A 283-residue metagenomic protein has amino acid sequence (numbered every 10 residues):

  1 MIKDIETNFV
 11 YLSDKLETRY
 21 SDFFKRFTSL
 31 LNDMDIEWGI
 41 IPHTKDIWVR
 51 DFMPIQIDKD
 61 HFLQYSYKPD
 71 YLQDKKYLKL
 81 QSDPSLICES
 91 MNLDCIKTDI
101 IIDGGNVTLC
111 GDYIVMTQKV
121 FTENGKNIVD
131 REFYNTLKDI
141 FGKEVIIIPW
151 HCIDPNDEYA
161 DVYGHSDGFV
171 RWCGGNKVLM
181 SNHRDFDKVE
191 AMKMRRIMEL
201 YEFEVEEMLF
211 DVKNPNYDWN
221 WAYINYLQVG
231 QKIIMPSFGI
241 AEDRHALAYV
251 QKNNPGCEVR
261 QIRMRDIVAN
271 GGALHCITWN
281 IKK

Functional and structural regions predicted by a protein language model:
M1-K283: The feature marks the mature, well-folded catalytic cores of soluble enzymes
